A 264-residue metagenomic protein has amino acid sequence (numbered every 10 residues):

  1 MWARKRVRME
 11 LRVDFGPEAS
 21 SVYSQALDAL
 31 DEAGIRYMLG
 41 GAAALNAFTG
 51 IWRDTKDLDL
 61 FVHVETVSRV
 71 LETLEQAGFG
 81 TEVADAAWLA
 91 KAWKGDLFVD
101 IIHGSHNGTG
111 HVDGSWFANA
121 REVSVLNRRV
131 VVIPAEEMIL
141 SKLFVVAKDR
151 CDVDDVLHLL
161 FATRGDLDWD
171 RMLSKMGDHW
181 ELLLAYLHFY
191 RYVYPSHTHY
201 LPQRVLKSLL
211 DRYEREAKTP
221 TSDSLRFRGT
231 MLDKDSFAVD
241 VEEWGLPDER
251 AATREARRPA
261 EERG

Functional and structural regions predicted by a protein language model:
M1-I35, T49-D54, F98, G110-H111 (+2 more regions): The feature captures the alpha-helical scaffold/lid subdomain characteristic of nucleotidyltransferase
F15, A19, L30, V62 (+2 more regions): N-terminal functional module detector in eukaryotic proteins
G41-V70, L74, P134, V156: Catalytic metal-binding acidic patch
A43, T66, D96, S105-N107 (+2 more regions): Short, flexible active-site-adjacent loop segments at beta-strand->alpha-helix junctions, enriched in small/polar
R69-E75, V83-A86, N119, P134 (+1 more regions): Nucleic-acid-binding surface
E75-S115: Conserved catalytic core of two-metal-ion nucleotidyltransferases
